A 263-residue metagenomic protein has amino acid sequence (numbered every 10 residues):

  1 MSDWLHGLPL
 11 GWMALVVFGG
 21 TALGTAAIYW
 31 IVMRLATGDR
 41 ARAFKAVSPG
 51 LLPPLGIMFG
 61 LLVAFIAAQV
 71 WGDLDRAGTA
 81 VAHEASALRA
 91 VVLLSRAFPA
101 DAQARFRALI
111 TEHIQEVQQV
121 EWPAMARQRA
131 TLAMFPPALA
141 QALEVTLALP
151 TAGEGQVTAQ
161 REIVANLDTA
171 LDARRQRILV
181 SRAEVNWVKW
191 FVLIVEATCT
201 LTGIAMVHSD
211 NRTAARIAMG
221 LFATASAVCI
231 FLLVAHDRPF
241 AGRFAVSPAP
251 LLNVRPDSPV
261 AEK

Functional and structural regions predicted by a protein language model:
M1-W4: Short, Lys/Arg-rich, polar N-terminal cytosolic tail immediately upstream of the first transmembrane signal-anchor
H6-A36, L179-K263: Alpha-helical transmembrane anchor segments
R34-F44: Transmembrane alpha-helical segments that serve as helix-helix packing and pore/cofactor-lining elements in multipass
K45-P54, G220-A227: Transmembrane alpha-helical segments of multi-pass membrane proteins
P49-I66: A generic, lipid-embedded transmembrane alpha helix
L61-A82, D237: Transmembrane signal-anchor/signal-peptide helices with a preference for the extracytoplasmic
A80-A97, S247-E262: Short extracytoplasmic/periplasmic juxtamembrane "stem" segments immediately C-terminal to an N-terminal membrane anchor
A90-R182: Structured inter-helical modules in multipass membrane proteins
